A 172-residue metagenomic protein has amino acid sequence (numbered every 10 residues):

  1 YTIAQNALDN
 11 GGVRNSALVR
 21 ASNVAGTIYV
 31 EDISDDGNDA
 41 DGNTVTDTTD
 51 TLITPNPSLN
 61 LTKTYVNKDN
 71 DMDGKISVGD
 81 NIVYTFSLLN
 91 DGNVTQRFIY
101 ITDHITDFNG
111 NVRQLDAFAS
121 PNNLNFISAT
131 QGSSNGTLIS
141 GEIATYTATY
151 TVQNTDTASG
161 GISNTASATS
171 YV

Functional and structural regions predicted by a protein language model:
Y1-V172: Exported/extracytosolic protein signature
